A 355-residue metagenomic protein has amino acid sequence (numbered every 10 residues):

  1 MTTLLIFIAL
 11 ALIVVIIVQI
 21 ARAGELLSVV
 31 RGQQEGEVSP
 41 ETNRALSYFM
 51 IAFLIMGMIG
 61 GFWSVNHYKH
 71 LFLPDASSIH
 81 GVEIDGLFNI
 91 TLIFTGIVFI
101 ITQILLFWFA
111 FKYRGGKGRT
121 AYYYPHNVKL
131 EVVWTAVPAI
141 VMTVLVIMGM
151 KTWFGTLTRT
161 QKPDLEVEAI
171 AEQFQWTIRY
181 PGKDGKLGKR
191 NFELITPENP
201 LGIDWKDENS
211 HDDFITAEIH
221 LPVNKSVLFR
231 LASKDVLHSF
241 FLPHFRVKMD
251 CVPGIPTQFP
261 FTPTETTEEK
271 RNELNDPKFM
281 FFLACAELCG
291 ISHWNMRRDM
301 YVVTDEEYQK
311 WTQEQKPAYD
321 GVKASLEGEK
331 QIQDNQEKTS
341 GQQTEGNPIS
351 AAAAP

Functional and structural regions predicted by a protein language model:
M1-F94: Hydrophobic alpha-helical segments
A11-I17, A21, I93, I97 (+4 more regions): Residues within alpha-helical transmembrane segments of multi-pass membrane proteins, especially transporters, ion
Q34-S39, G57, G61-I90, Q103-P355: Non-transmembrane, membrane-proximal soluble domains of secreted or membrane proteins
